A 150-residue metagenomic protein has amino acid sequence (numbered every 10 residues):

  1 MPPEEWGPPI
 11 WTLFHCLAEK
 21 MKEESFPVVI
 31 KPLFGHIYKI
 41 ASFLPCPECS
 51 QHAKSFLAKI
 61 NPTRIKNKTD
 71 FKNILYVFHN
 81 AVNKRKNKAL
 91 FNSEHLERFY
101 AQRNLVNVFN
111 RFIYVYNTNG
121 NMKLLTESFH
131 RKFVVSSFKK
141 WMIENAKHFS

Functional and structural regions predicted by a protein language model:
M1-S150: Aromatic-rich, lipid-facing transmembrane alpha helices and their immediate juxtamembrane interface loops in integral
